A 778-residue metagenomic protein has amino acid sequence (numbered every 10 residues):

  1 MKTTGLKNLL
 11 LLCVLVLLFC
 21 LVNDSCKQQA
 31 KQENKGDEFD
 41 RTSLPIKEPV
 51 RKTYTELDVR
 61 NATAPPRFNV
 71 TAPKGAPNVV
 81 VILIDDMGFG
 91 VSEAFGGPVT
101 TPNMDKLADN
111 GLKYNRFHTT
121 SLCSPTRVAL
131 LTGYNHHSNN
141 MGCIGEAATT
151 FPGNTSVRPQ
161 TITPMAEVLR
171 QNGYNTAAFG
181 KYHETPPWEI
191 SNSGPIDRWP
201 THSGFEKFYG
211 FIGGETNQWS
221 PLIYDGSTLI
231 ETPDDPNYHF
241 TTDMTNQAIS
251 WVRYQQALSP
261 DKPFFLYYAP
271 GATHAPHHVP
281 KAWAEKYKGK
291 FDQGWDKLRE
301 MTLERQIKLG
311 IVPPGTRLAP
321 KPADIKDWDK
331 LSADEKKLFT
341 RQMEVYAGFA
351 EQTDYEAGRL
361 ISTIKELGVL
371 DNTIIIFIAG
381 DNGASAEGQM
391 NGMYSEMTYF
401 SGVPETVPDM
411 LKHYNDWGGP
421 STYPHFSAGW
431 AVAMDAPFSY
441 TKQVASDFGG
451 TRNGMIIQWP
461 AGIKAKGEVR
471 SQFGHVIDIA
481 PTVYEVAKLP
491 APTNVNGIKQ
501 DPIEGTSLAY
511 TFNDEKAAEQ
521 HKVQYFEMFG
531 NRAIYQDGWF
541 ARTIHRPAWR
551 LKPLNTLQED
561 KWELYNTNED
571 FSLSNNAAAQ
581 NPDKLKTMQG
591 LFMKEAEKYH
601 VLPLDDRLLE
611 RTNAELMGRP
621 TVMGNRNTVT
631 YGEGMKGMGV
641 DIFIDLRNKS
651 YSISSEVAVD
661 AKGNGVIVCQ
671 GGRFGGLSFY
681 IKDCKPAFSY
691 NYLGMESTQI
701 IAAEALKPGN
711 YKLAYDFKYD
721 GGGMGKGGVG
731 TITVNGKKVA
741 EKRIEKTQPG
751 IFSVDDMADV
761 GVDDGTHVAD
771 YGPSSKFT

Functional and structural regions predicted by a protein language model:
K2, V14, C26-Q558, W562 (+6 more regions): Formylglycine-dependent sulfatase
L12-L21: Bacterial N-terminal signal peptides
A30-K31, P620-A687: Extracellular glycan-recognition modules
T120, T567-E569, S774-T778: Extracellular, beta-strand-rich glycan-interacting domains
V483, I653-V659, L713-Y715, T778: Short hydrophobic/aromatic patches on beta-strands that form ligand-binding or substrate-lining surfaces
Y692-K712: Short, aromatic/His-centered strand-loop micro-motif at the edge of beta-sheets
P708-K746, F752: Carbohydrate-binding surfaces in secreted/extracellular proteins
K742-F777: Flexible glycan-contacting loops in extracellular carbohydrate-active proteins
